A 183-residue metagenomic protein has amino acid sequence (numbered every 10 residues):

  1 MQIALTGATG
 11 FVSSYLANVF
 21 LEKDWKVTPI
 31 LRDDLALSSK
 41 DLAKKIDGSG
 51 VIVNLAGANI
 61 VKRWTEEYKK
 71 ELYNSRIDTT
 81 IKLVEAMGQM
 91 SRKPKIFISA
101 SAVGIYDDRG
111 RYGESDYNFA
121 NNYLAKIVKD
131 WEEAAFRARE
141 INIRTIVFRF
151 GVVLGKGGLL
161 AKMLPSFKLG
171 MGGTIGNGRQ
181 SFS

Functional and structural regions predicted by a protein language model:
I3-K23: N-terminal Rossmann NAD(P)H-binding glycine-rich loop of SDR-like oxidoreductase domains
T6, I52-A56, F97-V103, F148-F150: SDR active-site strand-loop-helix element
Y15, V19, A86, A134: Rossmann-fold NAD(P)-dependent oxidoreductase module
K26-R32: Conserved glycine-rich Rossmann-like NAD(P)H-binding loop of the short-chain dehydrogenase/reductase
D34-K82: NAD(P)H-binding glycine-rich loop region in Rossmannoid oxidoreductase-like domains and their noncatalytic homologs
I81-N122: Conserved Rossmann-fold NAD(P)-dependent oxidoreductase catalytic core, especially the SDR/UDP-sugar
G110-V147: Catalytic helix-loop patch of NAD(P)-dependent Rossmann-fold dehydrogenases
A125, R139-I141, I146-S183: NAD(P)-dependent short-chain dehydrogenase/reductase
